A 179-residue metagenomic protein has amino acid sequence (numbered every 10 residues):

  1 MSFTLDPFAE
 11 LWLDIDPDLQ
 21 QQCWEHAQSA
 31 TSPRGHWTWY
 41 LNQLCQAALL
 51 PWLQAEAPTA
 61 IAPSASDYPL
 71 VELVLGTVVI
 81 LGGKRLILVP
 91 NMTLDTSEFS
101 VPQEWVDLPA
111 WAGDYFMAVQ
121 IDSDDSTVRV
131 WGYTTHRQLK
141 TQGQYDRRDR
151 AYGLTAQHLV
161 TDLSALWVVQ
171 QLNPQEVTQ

Functional and structural regions predicted by a protein language model:
M1-G82, V89-Q179: Nucleic-acid endonuclease domains
